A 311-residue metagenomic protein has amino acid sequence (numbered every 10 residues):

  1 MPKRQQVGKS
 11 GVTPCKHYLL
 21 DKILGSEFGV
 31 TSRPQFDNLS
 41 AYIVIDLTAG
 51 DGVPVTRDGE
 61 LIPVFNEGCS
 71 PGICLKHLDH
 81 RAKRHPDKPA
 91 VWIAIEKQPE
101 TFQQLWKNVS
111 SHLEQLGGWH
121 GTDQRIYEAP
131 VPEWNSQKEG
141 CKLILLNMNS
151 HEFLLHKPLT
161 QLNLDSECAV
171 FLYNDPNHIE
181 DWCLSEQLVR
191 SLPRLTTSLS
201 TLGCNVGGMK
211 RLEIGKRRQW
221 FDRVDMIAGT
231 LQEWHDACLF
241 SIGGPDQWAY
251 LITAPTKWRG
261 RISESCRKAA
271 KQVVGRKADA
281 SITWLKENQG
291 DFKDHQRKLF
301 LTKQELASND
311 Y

Functional and structural regions predicted by a protein language model:
M1-Y18: Basic, amphipathic N-terminal segments that precede the first structured/catalytic domain
T13, V64-E67, R217: Flexible, glycine- and charge-enriched loops at secondary-structure boundaries
Y18-L154: SAM cofactor-binding core of SAM-dependent methyltransferases, primarily the Rossmann-like beta-alpha-beta module
V53-T56, T101-Q104, L154, E180-W182 (+2 more regions): Short catalytic/ligand-binding loop motif for oxyanion handling, primarily in non-cytosolic enzymes, centered on
L105-W119, I214-T230: Short, aromatic/basic amphipathic alpha-helical patches
E133, Q137-K138, E152-N163, V224-I227 (+1 more regions): Acidic, divalent-metal-binding catalytic cores of TOPRIM and closely related two-metal-ion phosphodiester/pyrophosphate
L143-I214: Active-site segment flanking the S-adenosylmethionine/decSAM binding pocket in AdoMet-dependent transferases
Q219-Y311: Rossmann-like AdoMet/SAM-dependent catalytic core
